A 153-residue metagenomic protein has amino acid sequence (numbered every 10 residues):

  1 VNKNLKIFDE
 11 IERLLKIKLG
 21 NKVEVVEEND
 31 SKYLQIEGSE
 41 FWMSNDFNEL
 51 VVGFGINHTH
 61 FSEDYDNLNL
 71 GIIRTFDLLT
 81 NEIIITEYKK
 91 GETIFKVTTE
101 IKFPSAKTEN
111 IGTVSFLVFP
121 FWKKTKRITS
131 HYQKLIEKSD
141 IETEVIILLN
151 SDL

Functional and structural regions predicted by a protein language model:
V1-E37: N-terminal "first-domain core" detector
N2-K6, E10, E63-D66, L70-I73: Alpha-helix boundary/N-cap detector
L14-N21, V25, L78-N81, K138 (+2 more regions): Surface-exposed polar/charged interaction patches
K22-V25, E37-N45, I83-T93: Short linear motifs in intrinsically disordered
D30-I36, L50-G55, F95-K102: Generic recognition of long tandem-repeat/solenoid scaffolds
G38-L70, E109-L153: Intrinsically disordered, low-complexity regulatory segments enriched in Ser/Thr/Pro and charged residues
N69-F121: Amphipathic protein-protein interaction modules
